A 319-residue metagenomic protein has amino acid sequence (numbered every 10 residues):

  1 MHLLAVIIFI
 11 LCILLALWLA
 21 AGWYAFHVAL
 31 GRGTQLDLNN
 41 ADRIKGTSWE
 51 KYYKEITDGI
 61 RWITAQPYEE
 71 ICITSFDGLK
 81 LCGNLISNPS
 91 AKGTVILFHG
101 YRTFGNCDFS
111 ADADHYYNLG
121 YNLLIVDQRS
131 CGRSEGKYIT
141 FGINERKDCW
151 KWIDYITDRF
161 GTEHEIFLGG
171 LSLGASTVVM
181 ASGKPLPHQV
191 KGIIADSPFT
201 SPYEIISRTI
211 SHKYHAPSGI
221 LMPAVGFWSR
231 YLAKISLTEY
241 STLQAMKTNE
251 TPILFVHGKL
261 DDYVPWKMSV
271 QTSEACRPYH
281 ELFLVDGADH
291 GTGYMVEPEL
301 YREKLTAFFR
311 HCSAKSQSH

Functional and structural regions predicted by a protein language model:
C12-T74: An N-terminal hydrophobic leader/cap segment in hydrolases
Y101-H115, Q128: The serine-hydrolase catalytic nucleophile loop
Y116-E135: Conserved alpha/beta-hydrolase
I139-F160: Alpha/beta-hydrolase active-site loop
M180-I235, Q244: Hydrolase active-site cap/lid region
T248-E250, F255-H257, D261: Short beta-strand/loop motif that positions the catalytic acidic residue of the alpha/beta-hydrolase fold
S273-G291: Catalytic histidine neighborhood in serine/cysteine hydrolases with alpha/beta-hydrolase-type architecture
V296-H319: Catalytic active-site module of serine/aspartate enzymes centered on a nucleophile-bearing elbow/loop
